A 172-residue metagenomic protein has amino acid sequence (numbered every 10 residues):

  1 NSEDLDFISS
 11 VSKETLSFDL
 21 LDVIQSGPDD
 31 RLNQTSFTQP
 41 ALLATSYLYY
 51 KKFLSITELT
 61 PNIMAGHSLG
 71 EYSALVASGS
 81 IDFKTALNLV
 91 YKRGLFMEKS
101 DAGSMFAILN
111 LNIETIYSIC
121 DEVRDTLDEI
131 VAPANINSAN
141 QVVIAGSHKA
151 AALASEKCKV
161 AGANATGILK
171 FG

Functional and structural regions predicted by a protein language model:
N1-A65, L111, I144: Helix-rich "cap/lid" substructures immediately adjacent to catalytic or cofactor-binding pockets
F7, A41, S68-L69, I81 (+1 more regions): An amphipathic alpha-helix/helix-turn recognition signal
K13-F18, G27, K51, S78-G172: Alpha/beta catalytic cores of group-transfer enzymes, especially the acyltransferase/condensing modules of polyketide
S46, N62-G70, A74, D82: Gly/Ala-rich beta-loop-alpha elbow adjacent to hydrolase catalytic centers
